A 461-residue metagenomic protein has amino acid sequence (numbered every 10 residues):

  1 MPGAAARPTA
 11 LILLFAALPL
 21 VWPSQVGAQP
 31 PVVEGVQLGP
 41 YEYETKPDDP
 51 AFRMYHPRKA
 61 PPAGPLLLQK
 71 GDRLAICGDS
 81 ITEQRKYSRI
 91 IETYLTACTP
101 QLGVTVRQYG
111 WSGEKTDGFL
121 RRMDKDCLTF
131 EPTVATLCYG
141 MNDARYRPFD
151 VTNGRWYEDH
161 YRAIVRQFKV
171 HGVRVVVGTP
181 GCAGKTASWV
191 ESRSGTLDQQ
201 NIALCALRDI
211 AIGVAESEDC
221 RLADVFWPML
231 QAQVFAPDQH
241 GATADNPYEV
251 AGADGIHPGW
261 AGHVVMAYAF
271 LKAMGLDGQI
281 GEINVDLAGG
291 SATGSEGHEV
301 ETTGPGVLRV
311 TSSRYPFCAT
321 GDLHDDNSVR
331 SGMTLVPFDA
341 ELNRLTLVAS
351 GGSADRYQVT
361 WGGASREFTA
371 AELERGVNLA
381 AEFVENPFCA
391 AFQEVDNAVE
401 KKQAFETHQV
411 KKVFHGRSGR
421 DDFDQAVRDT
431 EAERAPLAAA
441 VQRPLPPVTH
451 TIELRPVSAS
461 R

Functional and structural regions predicted by a protein language model:
M1-R7: N-terminal secretory signal peptides that target proteins for export/translocation
T9-V21: Bacterial N-terminal signal peptides
L14, L68-K70, E249-V250: Short hydrophobic "helix-edge" motifs at membrane interfaces and signal-peptide entry regions
P23-A28: Boundary at the C-terminal end of the N-terminal hydrophobic targeting segment
Q29-S112, R122-E131, M266, V359: Serine-esterase "nucleophile elbow" of acetyl-processing enzymes
A63, R89-T105, E114-R461: Alpha-helical cap/lid subdomain in secreted, periplasmic, or secretory-pathway luminal O-acyl-processing enzymes
